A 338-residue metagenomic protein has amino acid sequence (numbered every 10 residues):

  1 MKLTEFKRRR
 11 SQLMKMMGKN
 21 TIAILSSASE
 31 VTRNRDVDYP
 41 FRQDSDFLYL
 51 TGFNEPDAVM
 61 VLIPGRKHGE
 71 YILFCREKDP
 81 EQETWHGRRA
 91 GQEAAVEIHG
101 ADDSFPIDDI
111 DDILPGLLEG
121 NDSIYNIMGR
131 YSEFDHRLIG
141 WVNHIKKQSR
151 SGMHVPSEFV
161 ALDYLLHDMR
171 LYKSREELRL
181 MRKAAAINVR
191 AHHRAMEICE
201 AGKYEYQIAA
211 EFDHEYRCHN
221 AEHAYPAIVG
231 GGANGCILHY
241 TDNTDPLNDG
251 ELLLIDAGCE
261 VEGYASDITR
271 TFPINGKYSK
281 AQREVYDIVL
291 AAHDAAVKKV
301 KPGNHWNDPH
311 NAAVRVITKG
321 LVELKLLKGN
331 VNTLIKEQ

Functional and structural regions predicted by a protein language model:
M1-Q338: Active-site neighborhoods and metal-handling regions in enzymes and metal-associated proteins
